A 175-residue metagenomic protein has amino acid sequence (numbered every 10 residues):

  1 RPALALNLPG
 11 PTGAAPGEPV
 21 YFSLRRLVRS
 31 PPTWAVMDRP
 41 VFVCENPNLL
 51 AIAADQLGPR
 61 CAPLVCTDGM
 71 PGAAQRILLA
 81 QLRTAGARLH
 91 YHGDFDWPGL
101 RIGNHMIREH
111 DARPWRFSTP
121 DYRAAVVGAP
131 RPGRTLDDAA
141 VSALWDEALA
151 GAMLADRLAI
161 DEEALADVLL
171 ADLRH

Functional and structural regions predicted by a protein language model:
R1-C66, P71-G86, P98, R108 (+1 more regions): Nucleic-acid enzyme cleavage-core boundary/entry regions
A62-C66, R88-H92, P114-F117: Short hydrophobic alpha-helical runs that function as membrane-insertion/retention elements
H92-P98: Extended C-terminal subregions enriched in glycine
G103-N104: Histidine/acidic-residue-rich catalytic or RNA/ligand-binding cores of hydrolases and nuclease-related proteins
